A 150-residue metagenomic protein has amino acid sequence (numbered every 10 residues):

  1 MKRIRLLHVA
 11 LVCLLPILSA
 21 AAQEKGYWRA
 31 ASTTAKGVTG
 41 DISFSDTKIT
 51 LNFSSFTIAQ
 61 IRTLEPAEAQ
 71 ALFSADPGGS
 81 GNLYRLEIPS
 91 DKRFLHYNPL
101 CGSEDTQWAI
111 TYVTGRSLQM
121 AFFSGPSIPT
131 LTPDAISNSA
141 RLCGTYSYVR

Functional and structural regions predicted by a protein language model:
M1-A10: Bacterial N-terminal signal peptides that target proteins for export
A10-P16: N-terminal export/membrane-targeting signals
L18-A22: Sec/Tat signal peptide C-region and signal peptidase I cleavage site
E24-I61, I88-D105: Short, solvent-exposed loop/hinge segments that bridge or flank secondary-structure elements
E24-R29, T34, F94-R150: Lipid interaction determinants
T39-G81, M120-R150: N-terminal glycine/threonine-rich, aromatic-flanked beta-hairpin/loop signature
E65-I110: Mid-chain, structured segments of secreted extracytoplasmic proteins
